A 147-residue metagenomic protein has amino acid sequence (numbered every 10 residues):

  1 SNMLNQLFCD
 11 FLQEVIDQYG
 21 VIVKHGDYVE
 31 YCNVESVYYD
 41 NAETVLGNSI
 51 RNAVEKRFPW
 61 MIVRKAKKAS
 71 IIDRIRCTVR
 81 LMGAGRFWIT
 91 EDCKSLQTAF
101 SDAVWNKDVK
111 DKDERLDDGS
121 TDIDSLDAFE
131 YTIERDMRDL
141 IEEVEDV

Functional and structural regions predicted by a protein language model:
S1-L116, D139-L140: Mg2+-dependent endonuclease catalytic cores in nucleic-acid-processing enzymes, primarily RNase H-like
E35-Y38, L126-I133: Phosphate/NTP-binding elements of NTP-utilizing enzymes
E134-V147: Acidic two-metal-ion nuclease catalytic site recognized across multiple nuclease folds, prominently DnaQ/RNase D-T
